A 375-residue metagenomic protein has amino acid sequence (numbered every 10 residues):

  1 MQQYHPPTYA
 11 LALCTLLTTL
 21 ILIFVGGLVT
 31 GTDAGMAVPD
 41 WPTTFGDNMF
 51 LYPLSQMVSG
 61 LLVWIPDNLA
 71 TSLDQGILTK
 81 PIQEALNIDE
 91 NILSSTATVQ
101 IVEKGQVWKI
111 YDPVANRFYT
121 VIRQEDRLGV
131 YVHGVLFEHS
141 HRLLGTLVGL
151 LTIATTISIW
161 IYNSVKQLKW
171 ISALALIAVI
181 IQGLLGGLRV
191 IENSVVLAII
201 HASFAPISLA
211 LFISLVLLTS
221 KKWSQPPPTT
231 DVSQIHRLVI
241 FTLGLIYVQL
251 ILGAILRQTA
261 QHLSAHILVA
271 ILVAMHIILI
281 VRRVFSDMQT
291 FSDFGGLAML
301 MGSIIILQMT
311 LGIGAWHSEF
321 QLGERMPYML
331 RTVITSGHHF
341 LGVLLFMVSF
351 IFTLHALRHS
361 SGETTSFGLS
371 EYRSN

Functional and structural regions predicted by a protein language model:
M1-N375: Polytopic transmembrane helical bundles with strong interfacial aromatic enrichment
